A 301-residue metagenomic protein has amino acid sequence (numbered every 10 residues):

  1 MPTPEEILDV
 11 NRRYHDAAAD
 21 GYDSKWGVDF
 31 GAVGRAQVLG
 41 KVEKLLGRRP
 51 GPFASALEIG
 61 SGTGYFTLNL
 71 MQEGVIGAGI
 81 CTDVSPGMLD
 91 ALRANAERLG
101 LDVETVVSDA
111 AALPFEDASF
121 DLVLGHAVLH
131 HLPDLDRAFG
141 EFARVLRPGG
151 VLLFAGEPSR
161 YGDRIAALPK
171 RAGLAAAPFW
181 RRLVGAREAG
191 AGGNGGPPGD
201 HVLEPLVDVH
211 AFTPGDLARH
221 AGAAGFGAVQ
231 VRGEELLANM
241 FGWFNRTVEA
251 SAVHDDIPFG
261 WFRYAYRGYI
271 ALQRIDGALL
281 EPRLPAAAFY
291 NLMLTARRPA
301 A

Functional and structural regions predicted by a protein language model:
M1-G51, Y65-N69: Conserved class I S-adenosyl-L-methionine
L57-I59, T63-A112: Class I SAM-dependent methyltransferase SAM/SAH-binding core
A111-L122: A short acidic, Gly/Pro-enriched loop at the edge of an enzyme's catalytic core that lines a small-molecule cofactor
D136-P148: A short glycine-rich, Lys/Arg-flanked "PGG" loop and its adjoining helix->strand segment in the class I
V151-A191: Conserved class I S-adenosyl-L-methionine
D200-D216: Acceptor-substrate binding/catalytic loop of class I
F226-L237: Conserved S-adenosyl-L-methionine
L237-A278: C-terminal helical/coil "lid" or tail adjacent to the Rossmann-like core of SAM-dependent
